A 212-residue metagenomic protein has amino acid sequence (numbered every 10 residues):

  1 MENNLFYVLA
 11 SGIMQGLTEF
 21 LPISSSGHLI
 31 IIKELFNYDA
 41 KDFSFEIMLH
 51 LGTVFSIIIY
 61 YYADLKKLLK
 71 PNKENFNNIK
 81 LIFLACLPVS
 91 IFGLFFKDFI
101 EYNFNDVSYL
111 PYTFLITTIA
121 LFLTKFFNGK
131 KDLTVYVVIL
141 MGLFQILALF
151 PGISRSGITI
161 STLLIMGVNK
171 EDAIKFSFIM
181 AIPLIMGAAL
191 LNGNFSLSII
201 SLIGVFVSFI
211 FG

Functional and structural regions predicted by a protein language model:
M1-G212: Multi-pass membrane proteins that catalyze or facilitate reactions on polyprenyl-/lipid-phosphate substrates and their
